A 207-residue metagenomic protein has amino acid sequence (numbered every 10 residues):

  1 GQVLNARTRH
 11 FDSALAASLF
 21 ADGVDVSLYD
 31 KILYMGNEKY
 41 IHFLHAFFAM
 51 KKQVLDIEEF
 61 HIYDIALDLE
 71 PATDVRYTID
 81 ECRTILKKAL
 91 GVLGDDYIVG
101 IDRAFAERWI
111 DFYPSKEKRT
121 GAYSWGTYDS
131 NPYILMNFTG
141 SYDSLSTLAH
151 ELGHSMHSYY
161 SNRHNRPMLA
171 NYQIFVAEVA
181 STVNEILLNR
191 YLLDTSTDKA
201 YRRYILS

Functional and structural regions predicted by a protein language model:
G1-S207: Cation-handling catalytic/transport regions enriched in His/Asp/Glu
